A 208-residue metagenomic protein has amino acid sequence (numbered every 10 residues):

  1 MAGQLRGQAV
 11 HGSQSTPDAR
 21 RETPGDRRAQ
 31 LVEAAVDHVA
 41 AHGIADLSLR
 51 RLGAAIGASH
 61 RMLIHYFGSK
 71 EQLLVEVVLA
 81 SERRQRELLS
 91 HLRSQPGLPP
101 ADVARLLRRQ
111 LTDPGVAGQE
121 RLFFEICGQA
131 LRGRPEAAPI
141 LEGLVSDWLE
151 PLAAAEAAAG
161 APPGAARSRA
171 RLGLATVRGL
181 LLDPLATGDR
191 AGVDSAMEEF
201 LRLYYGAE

Functional and structural regions predicted by a protein language model:
M1-D26, E208: N-terminal intrinsically disordered/low-complexity leader segments
P24, R28, V78, E82 (+1 more regions): Amphipathic, non-transmembrane alpha-helical scaffold segments
Q30, A34, H38-Q72, E76: Helix-turn-helix
Q30, A34-H42, E87-H91, Q95 (+3 more regions): Solvent-exposed, amphipathic alpha-helical segments
E76-L79, L89-E120, R169-G173: Hydrophobic alpha-helical connector segments
L79-Q85, R93-P96, E199-E208: N-terminal hydrophobic signal/anchor transmembrane helix of membrane proteins
R86-L92, G115-F124, R132-G160, R171: Amphipathic alpha-helical packing segments from all-alpha helical-bundle domains
A117, P135-G143, A157-E208: Hydrophobic/aromatic-rich alpha-helical bundle segments in the mid-to-C-terminal region
